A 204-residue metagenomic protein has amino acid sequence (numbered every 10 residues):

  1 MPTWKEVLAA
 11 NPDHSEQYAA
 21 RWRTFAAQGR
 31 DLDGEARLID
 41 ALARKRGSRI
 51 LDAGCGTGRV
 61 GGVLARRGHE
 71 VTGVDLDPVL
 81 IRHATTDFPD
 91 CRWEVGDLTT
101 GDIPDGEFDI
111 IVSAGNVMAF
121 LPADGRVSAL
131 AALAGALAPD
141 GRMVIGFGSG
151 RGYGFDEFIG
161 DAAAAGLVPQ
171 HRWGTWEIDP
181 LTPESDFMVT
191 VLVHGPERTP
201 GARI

Functional and structural regions predicted by a protein language model:
M1-R46: Conserved class I S-adenosyl-L-methionine
G47-G54: Conserved class I S-adenosyl-L-methionine
R59-G101: Class I SAM-dependent methyltransferase SAM/SAH-binding core
T99-I110: A short acidic, Gly/Pro-enriched loop at the edge of an enzyme's catalytic core that lines a small-molecule cofactor
D109-D124: A short SAM/SAH-binding and catalytic strip from SAM-dependent methyltransferases
V127-P139: A short glycine-rich, Lys/Arg-flanked "PGG" loop and its adjoining helix->strand segment in the class I
D140-F147: Conserved beta-strand signature within the Rossmann-like core of class I S-adenosyl-L-methionine
T182-I204: Core SAM-dependent methyltransferase catalytic element
